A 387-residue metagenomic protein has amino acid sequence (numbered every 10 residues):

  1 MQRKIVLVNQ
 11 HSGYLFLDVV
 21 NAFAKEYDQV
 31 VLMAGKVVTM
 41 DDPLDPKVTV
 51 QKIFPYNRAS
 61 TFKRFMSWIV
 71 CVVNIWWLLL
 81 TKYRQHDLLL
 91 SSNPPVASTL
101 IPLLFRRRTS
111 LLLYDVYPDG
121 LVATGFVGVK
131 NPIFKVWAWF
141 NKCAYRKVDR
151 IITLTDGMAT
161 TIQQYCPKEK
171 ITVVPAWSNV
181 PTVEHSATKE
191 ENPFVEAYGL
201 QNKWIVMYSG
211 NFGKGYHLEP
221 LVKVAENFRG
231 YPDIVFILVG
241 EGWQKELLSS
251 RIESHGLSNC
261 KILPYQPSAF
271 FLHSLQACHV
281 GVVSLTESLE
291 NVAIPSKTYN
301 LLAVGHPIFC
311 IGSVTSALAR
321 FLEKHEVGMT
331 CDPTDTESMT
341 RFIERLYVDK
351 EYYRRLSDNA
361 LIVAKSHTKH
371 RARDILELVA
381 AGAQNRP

Functional and structural regions predicted by a protein language model:
M1-D45, F228, P387: N-terminal subdomain of nucleotide-sugar transferases
Y14, V70-I75, L80, D87-G120: An aromatic- and histidine-rich active-site surface loop
L104, N131-T153: Membrane-proximal helix-turn-helix segments that form the acceptor-binding/catalytic region of lipid-linked
G157, V174-W177: Carbohydrate-associated surface elements
V195, G199-Y216, V222-A225, I237 (+1 more regions): Conserved donor-binding/catalytic core segment of Leloir-type glycosyltransferases
Y216, P267-S274, G281-L302, P307-R320: Nucleotide-sugar-dependent
Y231, V239-G240, E246-L272: Nucleotide-activated donor-binding/catalytic signature segment of Leloir-type glycosyltransferases, i.e., the conserved
S338, R345, Y352-S366: A short, well-ordered alpha-helix in the C-terminal region of glycosyltransferases
